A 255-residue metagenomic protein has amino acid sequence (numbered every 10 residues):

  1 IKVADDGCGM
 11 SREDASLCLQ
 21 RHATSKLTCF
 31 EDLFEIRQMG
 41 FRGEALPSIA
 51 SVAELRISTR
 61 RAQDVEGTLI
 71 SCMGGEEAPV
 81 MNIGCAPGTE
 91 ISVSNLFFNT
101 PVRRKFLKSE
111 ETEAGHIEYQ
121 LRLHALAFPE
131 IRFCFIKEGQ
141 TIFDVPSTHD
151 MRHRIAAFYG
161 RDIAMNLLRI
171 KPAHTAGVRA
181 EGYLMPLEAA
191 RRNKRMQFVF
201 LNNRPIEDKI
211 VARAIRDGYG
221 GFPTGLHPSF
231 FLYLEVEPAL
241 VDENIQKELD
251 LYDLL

Functional and structural regions predicted by a protein language model:
I1-L255: N-terminal phosphate-binding caps/lids of nucleotide- and nucleic-acid-binding domains
